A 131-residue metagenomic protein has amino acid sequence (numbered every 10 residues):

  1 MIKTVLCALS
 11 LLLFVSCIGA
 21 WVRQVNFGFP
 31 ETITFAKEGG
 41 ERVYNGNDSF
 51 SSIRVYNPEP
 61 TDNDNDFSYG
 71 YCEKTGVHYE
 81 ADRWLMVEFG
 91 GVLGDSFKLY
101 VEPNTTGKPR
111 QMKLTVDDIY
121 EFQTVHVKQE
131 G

Functional and structural regions predicted by a protein language model:
M1-I2, L13-A36: Bacterial Sec-dependent N-terminal signal peptides
I2-A8: Sec-dependent signal peptide recognition, specifically the positively charged N-region followed immediately by
E31, G40-Y44, F97: Structural beta-strand segments of beta-rich domains
E38, N47-S49, E102-N104: Hydrophobic loop/turn residues within beta-sheet-rich immunoglobulin-like superfamily modules
G46-S96: Surface-exposed binding patches on compact interaction domains or structured appendages
D95-T105: Short, hydrophobic beta-strand segments
T106-Y120: A short beta-strand micro-motif common to beta-rich folds, especially ectodomain repeats
Y120-G131: C-terminal edge beta-strand
